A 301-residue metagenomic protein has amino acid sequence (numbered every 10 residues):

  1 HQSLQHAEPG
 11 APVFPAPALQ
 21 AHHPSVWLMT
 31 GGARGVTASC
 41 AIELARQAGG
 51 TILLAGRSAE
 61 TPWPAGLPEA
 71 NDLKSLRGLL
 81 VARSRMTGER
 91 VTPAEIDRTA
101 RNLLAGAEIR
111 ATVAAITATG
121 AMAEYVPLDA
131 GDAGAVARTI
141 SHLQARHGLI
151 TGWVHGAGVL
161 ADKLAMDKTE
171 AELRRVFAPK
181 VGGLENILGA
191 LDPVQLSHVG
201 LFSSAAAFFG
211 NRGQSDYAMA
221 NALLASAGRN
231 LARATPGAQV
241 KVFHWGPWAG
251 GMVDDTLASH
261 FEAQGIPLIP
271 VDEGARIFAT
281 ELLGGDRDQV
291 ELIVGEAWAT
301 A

Functional and structural regions predicted by a protein language model:
H1-A7, P15-A301: 4′-phosphopantetheine-dependent carrier domains
